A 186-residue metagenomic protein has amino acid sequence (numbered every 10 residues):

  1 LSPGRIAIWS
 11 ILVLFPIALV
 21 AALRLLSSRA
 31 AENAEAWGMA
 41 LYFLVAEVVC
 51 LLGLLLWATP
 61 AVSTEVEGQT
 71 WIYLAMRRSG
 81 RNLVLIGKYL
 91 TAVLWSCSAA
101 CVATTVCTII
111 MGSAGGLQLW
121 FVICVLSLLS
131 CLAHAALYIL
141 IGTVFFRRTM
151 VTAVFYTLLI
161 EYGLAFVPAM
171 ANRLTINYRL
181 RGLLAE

Functional and structural regions predicted by a protein language model:
L1-P3: A short amphipathic helical element positioned immediately N-terminal to and/or at the very start of a transmembrane
R5-I6, S10-G68, L85-M150, V154-F155: Secretory targeting signals
A22-L23, G163-A171: Short aromatic-enriched loop/helix-cap "lid" or pocket-rim segments at secondary-structure transitions that line
G68-L74, P168-L174: Short, exposed beta-strand "edge-strand" segments with a Pro/Gly-rich flavor and a Y/T-containing core
Y73-R81: Short helix-to-coil transition segments within interhelical loops that connect adjacent transmembrane helices
A114-G116, T149, G163-L164, L180-L184: Noncatalytic linker/hinge segments flanking ATPase motor cores
A169-E186: Short hydrophobic, aromatic-rich alpha-helical segments embedded in or entering the lipid bilayer of multi-pass
